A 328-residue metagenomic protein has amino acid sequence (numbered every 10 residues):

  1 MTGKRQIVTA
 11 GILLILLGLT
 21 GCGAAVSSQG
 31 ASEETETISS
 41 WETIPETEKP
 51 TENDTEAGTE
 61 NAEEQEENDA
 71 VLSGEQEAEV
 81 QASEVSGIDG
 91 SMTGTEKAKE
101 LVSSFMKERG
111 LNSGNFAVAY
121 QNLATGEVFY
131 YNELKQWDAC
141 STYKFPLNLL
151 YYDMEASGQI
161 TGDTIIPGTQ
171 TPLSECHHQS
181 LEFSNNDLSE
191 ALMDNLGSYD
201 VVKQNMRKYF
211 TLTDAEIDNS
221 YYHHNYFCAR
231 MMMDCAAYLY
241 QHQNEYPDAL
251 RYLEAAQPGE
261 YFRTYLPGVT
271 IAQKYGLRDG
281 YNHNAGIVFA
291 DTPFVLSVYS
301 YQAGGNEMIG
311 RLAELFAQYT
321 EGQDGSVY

Functional and structural regions predicted by a protein language model:
T2-S27: Sec-dependent N-terminal signal peptides of Gram-positive bacterial secreted proteins and lipoproteins
C22-N112, V128, Q136, Y221-H224 (+2 more regions): Structured C-terminal helix/loop/strand segments within mature extracytoplasmic catalytic/sensor domains
N112, Y152-D163, S198-Q204, K208-A215 (+1 more regions): Bacterial peptidoglycan biogenesis and beta-lactam-recognition machinery
N112-Q136, Q159: Short, conserved catalytic-motif segment at the N-terminal edge
L123-A124, D163-N185, L196-G197: Acidic helix-start/capping segments at beta-turn-to-alpha-helix junctions
G126, W137-I166, S180, L296: Active-site SXXK
Y130, H177, D187-N244: Mid-domain, small-residue-enriched loop/turn segments at the edges of structured enzyme/sensor domains
E133-D138, P167-T171, D218-F227: A glycine-rich, coil/turn loop motif that links secondary-structure elements
